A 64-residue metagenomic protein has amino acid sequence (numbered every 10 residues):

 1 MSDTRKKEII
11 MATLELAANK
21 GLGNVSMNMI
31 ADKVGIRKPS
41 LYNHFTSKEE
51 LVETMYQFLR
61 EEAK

Functional and structural regions predicted by a protein language model:
T4-E15, N19, K33, E50-K64: Alpha-helical structural segments
K6, L22-N24, P39, K48-E49: A short, glycine- and basic residue-enriched loop/turn that sits immediately adjacent to a domain's principal
L16-V25, F45: Short helix/strand-capping hinge loops at secondary-structure junctions that flank key functional elements
G23, Y42, Q57: Nucleotide phosphate-binding site architecture
N28: Residues within the helices of the helix-turn-helix
G35-F45: Short hydrophobic/aromatic patch on the recognition helix
